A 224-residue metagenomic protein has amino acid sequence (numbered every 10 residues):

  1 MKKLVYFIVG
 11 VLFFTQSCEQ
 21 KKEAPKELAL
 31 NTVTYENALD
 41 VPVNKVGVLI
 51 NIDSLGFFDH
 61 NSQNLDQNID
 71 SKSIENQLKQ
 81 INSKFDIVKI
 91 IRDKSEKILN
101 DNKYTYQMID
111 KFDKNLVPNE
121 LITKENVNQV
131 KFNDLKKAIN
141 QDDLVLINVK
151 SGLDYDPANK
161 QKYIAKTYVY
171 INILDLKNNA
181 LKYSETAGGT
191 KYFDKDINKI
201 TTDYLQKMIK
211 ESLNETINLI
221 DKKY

Functional and structural regions predicted by a protein language model:
L4-F14: Sec-dependent N-terminal signal peptides
L12, F58, D156-A158: Short glycine-/acidic-enriched loop or helix-start segments at secondary-structure transitions that form or flank
C18-G47, S54-F58, Q161-Y224: C-terminal/domain-edge helix-coil "capping" segments
L49-I52, N148-K150: Active-site-proximal beta-strand/loop segments in catalytic clefts of secreted hydrolases
I50, I91-K103, T216, I220 (+1 more regions): Sec/Tat-exported extracytoplasmic proteins
L55-L146, A180, S184: N-terminal segment of the mature soluble domain
K124-Y192: A charged, solvent-exposed segment within the mature domains of Sec-exported extracytoplasmic proteins
